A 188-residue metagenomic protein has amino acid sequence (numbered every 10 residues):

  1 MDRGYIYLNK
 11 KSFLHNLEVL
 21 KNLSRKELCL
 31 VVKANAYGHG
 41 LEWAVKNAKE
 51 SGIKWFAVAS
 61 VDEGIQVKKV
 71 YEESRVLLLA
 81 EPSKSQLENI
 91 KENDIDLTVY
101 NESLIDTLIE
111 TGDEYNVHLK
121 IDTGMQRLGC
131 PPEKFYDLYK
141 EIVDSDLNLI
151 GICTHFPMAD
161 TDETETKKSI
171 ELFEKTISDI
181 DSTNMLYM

Functional and structural regions predicted by a protein language model:
M1: Gly-rich Lys/Arg/Thr-decorated short loops/hinges at beta-loop-alpha junctions or inter-strand turns that position
G4-L8, S12-L14, K26-Y187: Active-site-proximal beta-alpha core segment in soluble small-molecule metabolic enzymes
L17-R25: Glycine-rich phosphate/diphosphate-binding loops that line cofactor/substrate pockets in enzymes
